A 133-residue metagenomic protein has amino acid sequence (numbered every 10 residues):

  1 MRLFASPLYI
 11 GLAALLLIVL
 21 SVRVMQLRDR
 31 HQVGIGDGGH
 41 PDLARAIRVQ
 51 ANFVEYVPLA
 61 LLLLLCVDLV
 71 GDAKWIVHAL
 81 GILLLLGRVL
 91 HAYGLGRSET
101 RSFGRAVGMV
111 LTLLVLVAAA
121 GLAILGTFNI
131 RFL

Functional and structural regions predicted by a protein language model:
M1-F4, D42, A46-V49, D68 (+2 more regions): Juxtamembrane loop-transmembrane helix junctions in multi-pass integral membrane proteins, especially the extracellular
L3-H31: N-terminal signal-anchor transmembrane alpha helix
S6-A13, V77-L84, T112-V115: Hydrophobic alpha-helical transmembrane segments of polytopic
V22-R48: Cytosolic, membrane-interface loops and tails of multi-pass inner-membrane proteins
N52-L64, L116: Core segments of transmembrane alpha-helices that mediate helix-helix packing or line hydrophobic substrate/ligand
L64-L86: Short alpha-helical packing/oligomerization segments
L90-V117: Interfacial loop-to-transmembrane junctions
G121-L133: Juxtamembrane boundary at the C-terminal end of a transmembrane helix
